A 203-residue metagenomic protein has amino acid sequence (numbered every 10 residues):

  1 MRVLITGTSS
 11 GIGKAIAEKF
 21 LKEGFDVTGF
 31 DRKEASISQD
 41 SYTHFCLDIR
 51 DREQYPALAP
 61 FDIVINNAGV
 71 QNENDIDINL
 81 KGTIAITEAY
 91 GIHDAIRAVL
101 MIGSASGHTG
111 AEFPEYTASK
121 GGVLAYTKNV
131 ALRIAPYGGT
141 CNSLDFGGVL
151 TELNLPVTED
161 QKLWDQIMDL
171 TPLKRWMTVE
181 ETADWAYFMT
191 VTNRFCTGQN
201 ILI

Functional and structural regions predicted by a protein language model:
S9, A17: N-terminal Rossmann NAD(P)H-binding glycine-rich loop of SDR-like oxidoreductase domains
E18, I84, G121-K128, L132 (+2 more regions): Conserved active-site helix of classical SDR/Rossmann-fold NAD(P)-dependent CH-OH oxidoreductases
N67-N72: Conserved NAD(P)H cofactor-binding loop of Rossmann-fold oxidoreductase domains
A98-G122, T127-P136, G148-V149: Catalytic loop of short-chain dehydrogenase/reductase
A135, T140, C196-Q199: Short, small/polar-rich loop/turn modules that mediate ligand/substrate recognition or access, typified
D145-P156: Short, flexible catalytic-loop segment of classical short-chain dehydrogenase/reductase
R175-I203: C-terminal substrate-recognition "lid" of short-chain dehydrogenase/reductases
